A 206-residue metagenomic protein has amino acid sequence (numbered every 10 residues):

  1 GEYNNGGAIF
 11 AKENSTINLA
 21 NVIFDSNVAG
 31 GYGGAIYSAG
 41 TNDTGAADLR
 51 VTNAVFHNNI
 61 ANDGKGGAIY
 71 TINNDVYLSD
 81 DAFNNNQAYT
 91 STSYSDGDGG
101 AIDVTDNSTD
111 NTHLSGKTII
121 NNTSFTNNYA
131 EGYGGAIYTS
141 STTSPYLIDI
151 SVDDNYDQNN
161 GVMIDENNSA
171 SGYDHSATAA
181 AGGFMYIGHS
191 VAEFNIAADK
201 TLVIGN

Functional and structural regions predicted by a protein language model:
N5-V28, Y37-I60, I69-T92, D98 (+3 more regions): Surface-exposed loop/turn motifs in large extracellular/passenger domains
D63: Acidic/polar, solvent-exposed loop segments in beta-strand-rich repeat domains
